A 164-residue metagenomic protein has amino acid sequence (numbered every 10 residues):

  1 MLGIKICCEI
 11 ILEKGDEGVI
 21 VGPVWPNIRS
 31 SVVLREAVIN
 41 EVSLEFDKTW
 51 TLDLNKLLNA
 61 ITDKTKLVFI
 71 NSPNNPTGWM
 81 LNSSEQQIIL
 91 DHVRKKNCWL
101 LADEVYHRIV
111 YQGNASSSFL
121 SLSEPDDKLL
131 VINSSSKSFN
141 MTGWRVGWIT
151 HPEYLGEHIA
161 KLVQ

Functional and structural regions predicted by a protein language model:
M1-E17: Phosphate-binding glycine-rich loop
M1-I4, V24-I28: Conserved coil-to-alpha-helix start sites within the AMP-binding
I11, S31-V32, V93: Short hydrophobic alpha-helical segments of the AMP-binding
D16, A37, K95-W99, P125-D127: A short helix->loop->beta-strand "cap" motif at the edges of active sites that frequently abuts
L34-N40: A short helix-loop-beta submotif of the ANL/AMP-binding
N40, L44-Q112: Active-site phosphate-binding strand-loop segment of PLP-dependent enzymes
L122-Q164: Conserved core segment of the aminotransferase class I/II
